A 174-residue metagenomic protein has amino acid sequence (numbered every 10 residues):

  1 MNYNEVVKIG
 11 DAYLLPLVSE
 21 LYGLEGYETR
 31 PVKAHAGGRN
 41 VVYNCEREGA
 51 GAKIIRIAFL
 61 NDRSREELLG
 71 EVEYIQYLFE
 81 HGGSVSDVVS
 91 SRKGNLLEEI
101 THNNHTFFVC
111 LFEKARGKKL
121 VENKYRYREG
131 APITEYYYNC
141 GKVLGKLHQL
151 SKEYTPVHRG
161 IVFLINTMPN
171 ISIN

Functional and structural regions predicted by a protein language model:
M1-P31: Juxta-kinase regulatory segment immediately upstream of eukaryotic protein kinase catalytic domains
M1-Y3, R159-N174: Active-site catalytic-loop/activation-segment of kinase and kinase-like phosphoryl-transfer enzymes
N4-V7, H35-V41, D62: Short acidic/polar alpha-helix capping motifs at helix-coil junctions
L14, G38-V41, E71: Short N-terminal amphipathic alpha-helix/helix-capping patch enriched in small hydrophobics with frequent Ser/Thr
L24-E48: ATP-binding glycine-rich phosphate-binding loop
P31, S90-S91, R159: Proline- and acidic/polar-enriched loop/turn elements at helix boundaries
A50-Y154: ATP-binding pocket architecture of kinase catalytic cores
